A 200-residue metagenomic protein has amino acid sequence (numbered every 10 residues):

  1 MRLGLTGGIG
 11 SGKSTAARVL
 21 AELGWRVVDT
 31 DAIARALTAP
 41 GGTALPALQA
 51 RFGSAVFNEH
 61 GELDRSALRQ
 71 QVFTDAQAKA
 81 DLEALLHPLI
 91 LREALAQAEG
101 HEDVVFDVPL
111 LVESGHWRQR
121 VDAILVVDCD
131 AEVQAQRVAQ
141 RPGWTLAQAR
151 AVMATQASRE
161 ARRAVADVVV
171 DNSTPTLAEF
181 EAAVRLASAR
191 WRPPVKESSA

Functional and structural regions predicted by a protein language model:
M1-L63, A182, A189-A200: Glycine-rich phosphate-binding loop of ATP-dependent small-molecule kinases
G12, D31, L82, V105 (+3 more regions): Residue-level signal for inorganic ion chemistry
V19, L23, L45-Q49, A131-A139 (+2 more regions): An amphipathic alpha-helix signature
R26, A123, D167-V168: Well-ordered beta-strand positions
A32-D103: ATP-dependent small-molecule kinase phosphotransfer cores that center on conserved nucleotide phosphate-binding segments
A32-R35, C129-E132, V152-A154: Short, acidic/turn-prone active-site loops that include or flank metal/cofactor- and phosphate-binding residues
I90-Q97, R118-Q119, Q140, W144-R192 (+1 more regions): Small-molecule kinase domains that catalyze NTP-dependent phosphoryl transfer to phosphate-bearing small molecules
R92-E99, D103-Q140: ATP-dependent NMP and nucleoside kinases share a basic, alpha-helical "lid"
